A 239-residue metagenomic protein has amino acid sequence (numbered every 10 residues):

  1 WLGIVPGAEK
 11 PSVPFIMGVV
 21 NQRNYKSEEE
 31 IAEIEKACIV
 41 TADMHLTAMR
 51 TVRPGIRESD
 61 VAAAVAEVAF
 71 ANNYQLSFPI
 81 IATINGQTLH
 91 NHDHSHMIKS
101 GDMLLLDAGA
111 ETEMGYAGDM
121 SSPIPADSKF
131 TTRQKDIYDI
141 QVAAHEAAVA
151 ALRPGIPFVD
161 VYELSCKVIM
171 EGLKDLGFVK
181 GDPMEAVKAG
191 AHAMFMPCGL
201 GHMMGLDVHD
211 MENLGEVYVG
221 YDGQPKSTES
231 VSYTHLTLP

Functional and structural regions predicted by a protein language model:
W1-P239: Active-site neighborhoods and metal-handling regions in enzymes and metal-associated proteins
